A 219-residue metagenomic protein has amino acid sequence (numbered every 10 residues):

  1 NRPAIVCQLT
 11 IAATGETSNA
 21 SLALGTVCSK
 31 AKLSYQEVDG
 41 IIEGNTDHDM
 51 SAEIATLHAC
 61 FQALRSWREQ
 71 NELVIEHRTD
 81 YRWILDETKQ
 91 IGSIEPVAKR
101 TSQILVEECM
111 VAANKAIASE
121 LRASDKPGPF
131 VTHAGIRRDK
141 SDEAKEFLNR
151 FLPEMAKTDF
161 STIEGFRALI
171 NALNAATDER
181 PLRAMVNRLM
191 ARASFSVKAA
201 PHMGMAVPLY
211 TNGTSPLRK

Functional and structural regions predicted by a protein language model:
N1-K219: Electropositive polyanion-binding surfaces
